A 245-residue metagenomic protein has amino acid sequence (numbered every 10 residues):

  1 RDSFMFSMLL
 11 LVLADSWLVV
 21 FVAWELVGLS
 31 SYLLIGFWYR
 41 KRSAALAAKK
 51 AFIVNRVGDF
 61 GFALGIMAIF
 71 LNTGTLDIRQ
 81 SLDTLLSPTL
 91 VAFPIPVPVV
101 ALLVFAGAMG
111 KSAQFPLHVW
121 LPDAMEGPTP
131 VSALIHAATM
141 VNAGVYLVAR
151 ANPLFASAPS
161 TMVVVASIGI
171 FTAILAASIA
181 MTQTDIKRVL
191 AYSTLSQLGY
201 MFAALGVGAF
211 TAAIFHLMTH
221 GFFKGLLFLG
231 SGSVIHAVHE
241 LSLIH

Functional and structural regions predicted by a protein language model:
R1-A23, L29-I244: Hydrophobic transmembrane alpha-helices and their helix-loop junctions in integral membrane proteins
